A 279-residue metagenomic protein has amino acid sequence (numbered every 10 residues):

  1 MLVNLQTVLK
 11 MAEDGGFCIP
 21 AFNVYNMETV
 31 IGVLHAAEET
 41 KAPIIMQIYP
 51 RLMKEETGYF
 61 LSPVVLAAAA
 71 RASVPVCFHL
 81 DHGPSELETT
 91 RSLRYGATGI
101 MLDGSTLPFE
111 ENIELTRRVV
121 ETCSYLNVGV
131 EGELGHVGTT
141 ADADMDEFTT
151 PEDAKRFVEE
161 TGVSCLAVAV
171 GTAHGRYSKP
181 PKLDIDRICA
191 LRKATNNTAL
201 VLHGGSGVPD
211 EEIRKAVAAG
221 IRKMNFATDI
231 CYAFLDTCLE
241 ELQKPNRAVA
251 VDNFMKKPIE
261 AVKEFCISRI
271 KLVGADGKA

Functional and structural regions predicted by a protein language model:
L2-V3, R269: Bateman/CBS regulatory modules and CBS-like beta-alpha motifs in cytosolic regions of diverse proteins
V3-D14, Y25-L52, Y59-P75, G83-T198 (+5 more regions): Alpha/beta enzyme core
F17-Y25, Y49-M53, N253, K257: A short N-terminal beta->alpha junction/helix N-cap motif
L202-G204: Thr-Gly-centered strand-to-loop micro-motif
P209-A279: C-terminal alpha-helical cap/extension of soluble enzyme domains
